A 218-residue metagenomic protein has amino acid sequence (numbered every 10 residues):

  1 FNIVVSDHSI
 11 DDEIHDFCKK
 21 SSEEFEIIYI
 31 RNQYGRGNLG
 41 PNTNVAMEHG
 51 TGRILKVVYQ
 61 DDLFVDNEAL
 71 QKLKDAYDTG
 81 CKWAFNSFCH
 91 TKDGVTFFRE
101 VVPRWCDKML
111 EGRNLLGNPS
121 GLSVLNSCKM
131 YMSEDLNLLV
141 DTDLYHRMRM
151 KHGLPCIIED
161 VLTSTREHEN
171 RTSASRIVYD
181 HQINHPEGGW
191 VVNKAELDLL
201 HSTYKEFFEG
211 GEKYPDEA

Functional and structural regions predicted by a protein language model:
F1-Y34: Acidic donor-binding segment of Leloir-type glycosyltransferases
Q33-G50: Glycine-rich, basic loop-to-helix element that forms the pyrophosphate-binding segment of sugar-nucleotide handling
V45, E68, D143: Active-site phosphate/pyrophosphate-handling residues
G52, T79-W83, G153: Short, high-confidence coil segments that cap the C-terminus of an alpha-helix and link into the following beta-strand
G52-L63: Short beta-strand-to-loop acidic/aromatic patch adjacent to the donor-nucleotide binding site
L63, E68-F97: Conserved donor NDP-sugar-binding/catalytic core segment of glycosyltransferases
N86, P103-P186: Conserved nucleotide-sugar donor-binding catalytic segment
L154, I177-A218: C-terminal, non-catalytic tails of nucleotide-sugar-dependent glycosyltransferases
